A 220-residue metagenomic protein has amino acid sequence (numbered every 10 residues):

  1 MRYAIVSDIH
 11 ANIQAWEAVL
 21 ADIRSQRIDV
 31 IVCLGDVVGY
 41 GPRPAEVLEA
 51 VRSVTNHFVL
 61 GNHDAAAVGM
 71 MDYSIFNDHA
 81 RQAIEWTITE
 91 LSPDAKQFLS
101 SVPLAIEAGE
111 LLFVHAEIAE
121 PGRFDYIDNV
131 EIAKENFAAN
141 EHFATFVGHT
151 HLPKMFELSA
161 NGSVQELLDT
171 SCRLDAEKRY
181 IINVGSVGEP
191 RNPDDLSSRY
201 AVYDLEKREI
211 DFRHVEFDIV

Functional and structural regions predicted by a protein language model:
M1-A4, I106-F113, A176-I181: Beta-strand-turn-beta hairpins that frame and shape the catalytic cleft of phosphate-ester-processing enzymes
M1-N56: N-terminal active-site segment of His-dependent metallophosphoesterases
V6-S7, I31-D36, H57-N62, V114 (+2 more regions): Active-site neighborhood of phospho(di)ester-bond hydrolases with catalytic His/Asp-centered motifs
H10-A15, G39-G41, A65-V68, P121 (+2 more regions): Active-site environment of divalent metal-dependent phosphoester hydrolases
I23-I28, A108, A139-E141, A176: Glycine-rich phosphate-binding loop signature in dinucleotide/nucleotide-binding domains
V47-L48, V54-E141: Active-site neighborhood of divalent metal-dependent phosphoester bond hydrolases
V130-T145, T150-S171, E177-I181: Anionic-ligand binding region
L158-V220: Acidic, His/Gly-rich catalytic cores of divalent-metal-dependent hydrolytic chemistry
